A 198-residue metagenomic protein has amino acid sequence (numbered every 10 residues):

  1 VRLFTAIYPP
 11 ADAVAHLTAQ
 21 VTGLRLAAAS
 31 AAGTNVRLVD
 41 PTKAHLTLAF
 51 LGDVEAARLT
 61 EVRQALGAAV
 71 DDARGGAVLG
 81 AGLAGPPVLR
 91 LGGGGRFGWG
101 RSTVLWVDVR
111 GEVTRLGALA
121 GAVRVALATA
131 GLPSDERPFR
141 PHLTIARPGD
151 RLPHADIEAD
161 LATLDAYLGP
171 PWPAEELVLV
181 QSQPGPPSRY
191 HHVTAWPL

Functional and structural regions predicted by a protein language model:
V1-L198: Histidine-dependent nucleotide/RNA phosphoesterase domain, centered on the 2H-phosphoesterase fold with its duplicated
